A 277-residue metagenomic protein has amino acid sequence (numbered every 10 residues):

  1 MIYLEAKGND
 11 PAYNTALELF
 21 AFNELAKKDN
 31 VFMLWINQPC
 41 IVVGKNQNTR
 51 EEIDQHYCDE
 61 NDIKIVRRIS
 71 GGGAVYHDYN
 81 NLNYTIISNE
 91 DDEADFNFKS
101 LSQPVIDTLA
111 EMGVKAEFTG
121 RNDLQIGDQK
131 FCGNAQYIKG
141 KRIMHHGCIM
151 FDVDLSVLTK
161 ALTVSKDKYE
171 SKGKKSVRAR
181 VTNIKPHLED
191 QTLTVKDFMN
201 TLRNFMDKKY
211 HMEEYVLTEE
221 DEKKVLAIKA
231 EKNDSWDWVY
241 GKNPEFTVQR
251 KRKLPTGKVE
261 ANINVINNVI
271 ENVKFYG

Functional and structural regions predicted by a protein language model:
M1-R50, Q136, V181-T256, N262: Active-site loop/lid in soluble adenylation, ligation, and acyl-transfer enzymes
N30-V31, N37-C40, N46, Q55 (+3 more regions): Membrane helical hairpin/interfacial module
F32-W35, V75, A116-F118: Short beta-strand
C40, R67-I69, I143: Short glycine- and Lys/Arg-enriched binding-loop motifs that mark or flank ligand-binding interfaces
V43-G44, E51-I53, V153, L158-K160: Short helix/loop capping segments that flank catalytic or ligand/cofactor-binding pockets
E51-A74: Active-site cofactor/substrate anionic-group-binding motifs, chiefly glycine- and Lys/Arg-rich phosphate-binding loops
E51-I53, D92-N97, L193-K196: Short, conserved charged micro-motifs
Y79, N83-D190, L202, K229-G277: Catalytic beta-strand/loop module used to bind and position nucleotide/cofactor moieties in cofactor-attachment
